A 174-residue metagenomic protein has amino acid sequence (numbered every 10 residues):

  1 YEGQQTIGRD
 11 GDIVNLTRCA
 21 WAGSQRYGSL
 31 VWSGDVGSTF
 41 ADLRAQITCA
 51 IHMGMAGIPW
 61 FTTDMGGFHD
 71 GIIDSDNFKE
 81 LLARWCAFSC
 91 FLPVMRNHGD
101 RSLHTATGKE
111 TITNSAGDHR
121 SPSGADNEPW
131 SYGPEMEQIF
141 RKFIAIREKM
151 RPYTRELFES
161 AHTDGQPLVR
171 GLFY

Functional and structural regions predicted by a protein language model:
Y1-Y174: Catalytic-domain carbohydrate-binding cleft regions of carbohydrate-active enzymes
